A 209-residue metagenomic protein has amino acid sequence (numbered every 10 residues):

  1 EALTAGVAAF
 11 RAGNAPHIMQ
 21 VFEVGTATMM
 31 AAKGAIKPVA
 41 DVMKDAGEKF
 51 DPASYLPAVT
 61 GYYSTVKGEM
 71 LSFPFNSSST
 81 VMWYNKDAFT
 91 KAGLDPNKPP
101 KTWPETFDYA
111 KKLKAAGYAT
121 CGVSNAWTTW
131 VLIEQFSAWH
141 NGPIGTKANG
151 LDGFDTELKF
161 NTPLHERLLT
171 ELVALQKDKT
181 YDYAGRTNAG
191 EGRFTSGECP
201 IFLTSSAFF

Functional and structural regions predicted by a protein language model:
E1-Y55, K91-G93, K98-K101, R193 (+1 more regions): Extracytoplasmic "Venus flytrap"/periplasmic binding protein-like
A2, E23-T28, S78-V81, A88-F89 (+2 more regions): Solvent-exposed loop/turn segments at secondary-structure junctions within structured extracellular/periplasmic domains
G25-V81, F107, E134-S137: Hinge/lid segment of periplasmic solute-binding proteins
T26-T28, E166-F209: Extracytoplasmic/periplasmic substrate-binding proteins
A40-Y55, P99, G142-R167: Short, solvent-exposed loop/beta-turn-alpha elements that line the ligand-binding surface or hinge of extracytoplasmic
V66-F75, T80, T90, P104-E157 (+1 more regions): Extracytoplasmic/periplasmic solute-binding protein
D87-A92, F136-K147, H165-K179: Ligand-binding cleft/hinge of the Venus flytrap
F107-K112, D152-A184: Glycine-centered hinge/linker elements that transmit conformational signals in sensory and ligand-binding systems
